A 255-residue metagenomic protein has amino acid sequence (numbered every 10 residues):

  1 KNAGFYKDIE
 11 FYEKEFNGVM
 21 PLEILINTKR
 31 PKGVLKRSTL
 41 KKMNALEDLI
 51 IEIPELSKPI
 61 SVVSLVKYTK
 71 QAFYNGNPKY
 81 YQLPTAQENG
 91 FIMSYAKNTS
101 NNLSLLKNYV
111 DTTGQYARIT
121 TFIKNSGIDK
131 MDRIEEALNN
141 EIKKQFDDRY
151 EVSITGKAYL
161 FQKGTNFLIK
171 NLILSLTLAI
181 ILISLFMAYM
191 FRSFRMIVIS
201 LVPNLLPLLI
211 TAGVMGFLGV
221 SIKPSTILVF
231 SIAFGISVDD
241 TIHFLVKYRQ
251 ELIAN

Functional and structural regions predicted by a protein language model:
K1-P224: Extracytoplasmic
F186, T226, I242-F244: Residue-level recognition of conserved structural "scaffold" positions that shape functional pockets and channels
S225-A233: The feature identifies polytopic integral membrane transport proteins across all domains of life
I232-N255: Cytosolic juxtamembrane regions of multi-pass inner-membrane proteins
